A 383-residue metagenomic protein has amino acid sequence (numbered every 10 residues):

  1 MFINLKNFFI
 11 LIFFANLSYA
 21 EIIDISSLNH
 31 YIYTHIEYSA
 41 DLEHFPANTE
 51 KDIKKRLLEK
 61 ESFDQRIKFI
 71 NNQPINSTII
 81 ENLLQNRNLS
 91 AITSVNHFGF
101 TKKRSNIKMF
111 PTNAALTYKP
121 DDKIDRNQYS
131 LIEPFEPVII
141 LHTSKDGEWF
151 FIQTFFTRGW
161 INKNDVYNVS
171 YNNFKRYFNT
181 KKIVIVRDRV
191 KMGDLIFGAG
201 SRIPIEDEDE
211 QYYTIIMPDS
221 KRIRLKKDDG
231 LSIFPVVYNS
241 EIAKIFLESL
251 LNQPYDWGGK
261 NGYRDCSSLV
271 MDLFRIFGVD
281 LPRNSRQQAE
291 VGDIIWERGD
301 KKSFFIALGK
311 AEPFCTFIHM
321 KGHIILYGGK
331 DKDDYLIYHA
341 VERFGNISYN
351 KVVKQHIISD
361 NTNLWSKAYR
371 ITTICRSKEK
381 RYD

Functional and structural regions predicted by a protein language model:
N4-N16: Sec-dependent N-terminal signal peptides
E21-K108, T112-A114, Y118-K123, E133 (+5 more regions): Boundary regions of SH3-family modules and the immediately adjacent low-complexity/disordered segments in eukaryotic
T101, R126-Y129, V237-E241, K260-S268: Soluble non-cytosolic domains of exported or imported proteins
D122, N127-Q128, G193-L195, A307-L308: Short, conserved secondary-structure segments in the cores of folded domains
D122-D125, G230-F234, N252-N261: Second-shell loop/turn segments in exported
L131, P282-I347: ...with weaker cross-activation on analogous glycine-rich loops/strands in unrelated enzymes
W257-R286: Active-site nucleophilic cysteine motif
F344-D383: Low-complexity, Gly/Ser/Thr/Pro-rich intrinsically disordered linker/tail segments
